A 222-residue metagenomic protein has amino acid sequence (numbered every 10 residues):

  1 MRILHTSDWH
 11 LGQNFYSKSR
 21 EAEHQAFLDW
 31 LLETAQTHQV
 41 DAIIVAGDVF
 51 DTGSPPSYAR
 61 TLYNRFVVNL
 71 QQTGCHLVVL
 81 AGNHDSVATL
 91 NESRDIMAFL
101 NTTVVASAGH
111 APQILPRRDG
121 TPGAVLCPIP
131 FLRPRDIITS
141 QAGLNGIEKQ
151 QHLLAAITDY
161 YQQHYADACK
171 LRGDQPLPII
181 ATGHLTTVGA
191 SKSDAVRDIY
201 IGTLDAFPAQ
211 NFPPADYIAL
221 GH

Functional and structural regions predicted by a protein language model:
M1-V68, Q72, I179-H184: N-terminal active-site segment of His-dependent metallophosphoesterases
N14-Y16, V49-F66, A81-N101, A106 (+1 more regions): Metal-dependent catalytic neighborhoods of phosphoester/phosphodiester hydrolases
W30, C75-V78, K170-Q175: Short acidic/polar alpha-helix capping motifs at helix-coil junctions
V40-Y58, C75-A88, L185-T203: Active-site neighborhood of divalent metal-dependent phosphoester/pyrophosphate hydrolases
V78-L80, Y217-H222: A short beta-strand/loop micro-motif in the catalytic core of glycosyltransferases that engages the nucleotide-sugar
D85-L220: His/Asp/Glu-rich metal-coordinating catalytic cores of metallo-dependent phosphodiesterases/hydrolases acting on
